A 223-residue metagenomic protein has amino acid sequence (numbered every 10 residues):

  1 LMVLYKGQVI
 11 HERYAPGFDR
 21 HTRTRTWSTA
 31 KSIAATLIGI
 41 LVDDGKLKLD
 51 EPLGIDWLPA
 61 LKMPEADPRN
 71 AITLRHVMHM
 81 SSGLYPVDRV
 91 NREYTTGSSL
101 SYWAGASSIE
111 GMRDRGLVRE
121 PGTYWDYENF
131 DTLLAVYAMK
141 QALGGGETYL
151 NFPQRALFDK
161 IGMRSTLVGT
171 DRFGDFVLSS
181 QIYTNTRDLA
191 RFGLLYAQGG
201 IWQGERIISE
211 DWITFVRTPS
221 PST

Functional and structural regions predicted by a protein language model:
L1-F18: A short, well-structured edge-of-sheet supersecondary motif
G7, R25-D50, V77, A135-M139 (+1 more regions): Active-site SXXK
R20-R25, L61-E65, S98-S99, E120-Y124 (+2 more regions): Second-shell loop/turn segments in exported
G39, G54, R75-M78, I109 (+7 more regions): Non-transmembrane alpha-helical segments in soluble domains of secreted/periplasmic/extracellular proteins
D44-Y85, D114-L117, G144-S180, T184: Active-site helix/loop module of the DD-peptidase/beta-lactamase fold, centered on the serine-lysine SxxK catalytic
Y94-A106, E110-R115: Amphipathic alpha-helical interface segments
R113-D114, R119-W125, Q141-E147, M163-T223: Penicillin-binding protein/beta-lactamase superfamily catalytic region
